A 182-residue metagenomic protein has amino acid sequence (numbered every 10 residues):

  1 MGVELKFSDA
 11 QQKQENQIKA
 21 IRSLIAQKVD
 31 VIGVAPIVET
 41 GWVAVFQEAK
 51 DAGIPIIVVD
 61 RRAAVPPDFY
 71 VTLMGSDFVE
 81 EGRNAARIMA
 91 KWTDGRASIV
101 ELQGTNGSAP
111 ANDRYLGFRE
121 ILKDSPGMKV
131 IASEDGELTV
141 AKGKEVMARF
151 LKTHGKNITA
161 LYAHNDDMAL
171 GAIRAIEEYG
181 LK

Functional and structural regions predicted by a protein language model:
M1-K182: A residue-level marker of the well-folded mature domains of exported/periplasmic proteins
